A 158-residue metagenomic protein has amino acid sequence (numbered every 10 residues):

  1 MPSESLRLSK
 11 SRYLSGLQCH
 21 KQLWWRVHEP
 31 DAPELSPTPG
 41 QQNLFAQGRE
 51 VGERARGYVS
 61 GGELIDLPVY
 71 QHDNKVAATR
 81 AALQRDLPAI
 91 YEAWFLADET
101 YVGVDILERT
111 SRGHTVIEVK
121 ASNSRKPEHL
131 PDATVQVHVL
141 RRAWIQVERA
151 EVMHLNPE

Functional and structural regions predicted by a protein language model:
M1-R112: Metal-dependent nuclease catalytic cores that hydrolyze phosphodiester bonds in DNA/RNA, characterized by
F95-E158: Nucleic-acid nuclease catalytic cores
